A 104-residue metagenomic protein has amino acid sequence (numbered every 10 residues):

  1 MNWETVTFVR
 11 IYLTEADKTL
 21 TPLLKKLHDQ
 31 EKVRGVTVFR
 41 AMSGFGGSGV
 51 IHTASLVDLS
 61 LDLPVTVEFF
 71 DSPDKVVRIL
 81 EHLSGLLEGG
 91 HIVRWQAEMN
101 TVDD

Functional and structural regions predicted by a protein language model:
M1-D104: Positively charged, small/polar-rich N-terminal and surface patches that mediate targeting and assembly and bind
